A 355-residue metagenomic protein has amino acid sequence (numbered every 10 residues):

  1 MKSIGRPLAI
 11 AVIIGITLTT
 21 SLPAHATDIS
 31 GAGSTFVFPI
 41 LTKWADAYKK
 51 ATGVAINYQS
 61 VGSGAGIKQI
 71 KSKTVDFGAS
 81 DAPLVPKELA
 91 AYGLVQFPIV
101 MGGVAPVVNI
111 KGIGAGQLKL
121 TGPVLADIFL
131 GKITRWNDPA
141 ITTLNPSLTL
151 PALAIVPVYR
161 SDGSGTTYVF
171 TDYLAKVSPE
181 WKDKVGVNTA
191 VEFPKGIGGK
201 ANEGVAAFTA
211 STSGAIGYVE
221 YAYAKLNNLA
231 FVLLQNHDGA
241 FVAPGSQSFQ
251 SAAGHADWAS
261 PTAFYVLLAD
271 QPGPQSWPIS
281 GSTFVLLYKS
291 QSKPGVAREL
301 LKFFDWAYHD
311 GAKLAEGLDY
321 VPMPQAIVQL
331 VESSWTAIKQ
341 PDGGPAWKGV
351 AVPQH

Functional and structural regions predicted by a protein language model:
M1-A11: Bacterial N-terminal signal peptides that target proteins for export
A9-T20: Bacterial N-terminal signal peptides
H25-H355: Flexible loop/hinge segments at secondary-structure junctions
